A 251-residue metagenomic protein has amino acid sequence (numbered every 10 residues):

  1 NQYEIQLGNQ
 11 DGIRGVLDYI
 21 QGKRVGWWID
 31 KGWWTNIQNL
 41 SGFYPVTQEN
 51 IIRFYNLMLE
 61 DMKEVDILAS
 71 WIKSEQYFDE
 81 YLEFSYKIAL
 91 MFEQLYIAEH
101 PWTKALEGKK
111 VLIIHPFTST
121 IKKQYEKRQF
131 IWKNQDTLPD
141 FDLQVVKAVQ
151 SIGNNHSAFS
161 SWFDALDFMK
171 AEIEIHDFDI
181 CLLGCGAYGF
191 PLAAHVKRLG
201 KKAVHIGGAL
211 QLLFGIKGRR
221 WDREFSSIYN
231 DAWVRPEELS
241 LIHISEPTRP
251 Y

Functional and structural regions predicted by a protein language model:
N1-P139: Electropositive, gly/pro-rich neighborhoods at or near active sites that engage anionic ligands
R53, D164-D177, Y188-F190: A short, acidic, amphipathic alpha-helical segment used as a generic capping/interface helix at domain edges
D79-Y81, K122-E126, P191-K197, G215-I216: A short acidic (Asp/Glu
Y81-I88, Q144-F168: Glycine-rich phosphate-binding "P-loop"
H115, F178-L192, H205-G207: Glycine-rich anion-binding loop/nest that anchors nucleotide
P139, L199-G200: Short, structured coil segments at secondary-structure junctions
V145-N155, K201-W233: Short, flexible loop segments at boundaries between secondary-structure elements
I242-Y251: Single conserved hydrophobic/aromatic residue that forms the stacking wall/gate of nucleotide- or nucleobase-binding
